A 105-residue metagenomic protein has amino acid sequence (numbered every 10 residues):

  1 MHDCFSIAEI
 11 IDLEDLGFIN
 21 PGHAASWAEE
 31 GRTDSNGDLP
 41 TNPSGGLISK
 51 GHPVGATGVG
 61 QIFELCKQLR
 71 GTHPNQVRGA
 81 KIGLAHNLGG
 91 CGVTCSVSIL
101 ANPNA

Functional and structural regions predicted by a protein language model:
M1-A105: Claisen-condensing/thiolase-fold acyl-transfer catalytic domains that form or cleave C-C bonds in fatty acid
